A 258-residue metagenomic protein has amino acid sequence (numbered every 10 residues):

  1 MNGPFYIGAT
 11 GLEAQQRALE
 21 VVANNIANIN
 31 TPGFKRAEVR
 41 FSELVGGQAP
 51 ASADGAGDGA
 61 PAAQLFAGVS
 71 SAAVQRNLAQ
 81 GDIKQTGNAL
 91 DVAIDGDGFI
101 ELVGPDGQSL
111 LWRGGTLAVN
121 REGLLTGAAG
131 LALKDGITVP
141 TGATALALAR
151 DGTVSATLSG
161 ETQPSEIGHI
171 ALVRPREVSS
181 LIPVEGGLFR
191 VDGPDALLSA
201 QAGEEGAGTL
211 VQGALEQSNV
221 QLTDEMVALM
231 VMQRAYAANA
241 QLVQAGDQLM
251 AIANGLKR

Functional and structural regions predicted by a protein language model:
M1-R258: Amphipathic alpha-helical polymerization modules
